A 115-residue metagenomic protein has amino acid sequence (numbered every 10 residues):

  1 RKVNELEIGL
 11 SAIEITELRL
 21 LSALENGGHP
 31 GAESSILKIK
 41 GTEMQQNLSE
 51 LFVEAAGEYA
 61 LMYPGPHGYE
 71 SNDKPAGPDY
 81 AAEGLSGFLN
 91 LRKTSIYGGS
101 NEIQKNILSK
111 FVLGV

Functional and structural regions predicted by a protein language model:
R1-V115: Alpha-helical interface subdomain recognition
